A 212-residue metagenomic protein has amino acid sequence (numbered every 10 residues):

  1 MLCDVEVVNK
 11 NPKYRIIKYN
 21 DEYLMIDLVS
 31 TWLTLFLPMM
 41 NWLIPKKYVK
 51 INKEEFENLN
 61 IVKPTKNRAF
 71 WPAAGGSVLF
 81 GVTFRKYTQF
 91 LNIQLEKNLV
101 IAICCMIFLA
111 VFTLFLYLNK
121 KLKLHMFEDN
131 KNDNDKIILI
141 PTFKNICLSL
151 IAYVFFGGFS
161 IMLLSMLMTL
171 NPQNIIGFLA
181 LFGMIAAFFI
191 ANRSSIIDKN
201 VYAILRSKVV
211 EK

Functional and structural regions predicted by a protein language model:
M1-K53: N-terminal, intrinsically disordered, low-complexity segments that immediately precede the first transmembrane helix
R15, D21, K63-R68, N98-I103: Alpha-helical transmembrane segments and their helix-start/interface "positive-inside/aromatic belt" motifs in integral
V29, F36-M39, F56, I61-P64 (+1 more regions): Generic detector of ordered, mature protein regions
W42-A69, L205: Cytosolic-side membrane-entry/anchor segment at the start of a transmembrane helix
T65-L95: Ordered, amphipathic secondary-structure segments that act as subunit-interaction surfaces in large macromolecular
R85-S207: Alpha-helical transmembrane segments forming the membrane-embedded cores of inner-membrane proteins across
V209-K212: Small-residue-rich segments of transmembrane alpha-helices in multi-pass membrane proteins, especially helix faces
